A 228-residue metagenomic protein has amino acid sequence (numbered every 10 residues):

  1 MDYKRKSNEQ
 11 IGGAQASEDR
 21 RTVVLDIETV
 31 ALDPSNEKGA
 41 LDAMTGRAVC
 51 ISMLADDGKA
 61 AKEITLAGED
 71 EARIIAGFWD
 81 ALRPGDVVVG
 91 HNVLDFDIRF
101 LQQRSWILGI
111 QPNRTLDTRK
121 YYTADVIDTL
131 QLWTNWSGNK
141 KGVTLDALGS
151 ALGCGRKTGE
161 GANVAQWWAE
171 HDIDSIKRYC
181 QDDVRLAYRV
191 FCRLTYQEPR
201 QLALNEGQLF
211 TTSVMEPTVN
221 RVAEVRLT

Functional and structural regions predicted by a protein language model:
M1-S7, L204, E224-T228: Short linear clamp-binding motif
D2-A81: Conserved RNase H-like, two-metal-ion catalytic cores of nucleic-acid enzymes
K4, S35, A40-T45, P112-T115 (+3 more regions): Aromatic-residue detector
R20, G46-K62, V87-R178, D182-G207 (+1 more regions): Metal-dependent phosphoesterase core characteristic of DEDDh/y 3'-5' exonuclease domains
Q208-T228: Conserved "right-hand" nucleotidyltransferase catalytic core of DNA-directed polymerases
